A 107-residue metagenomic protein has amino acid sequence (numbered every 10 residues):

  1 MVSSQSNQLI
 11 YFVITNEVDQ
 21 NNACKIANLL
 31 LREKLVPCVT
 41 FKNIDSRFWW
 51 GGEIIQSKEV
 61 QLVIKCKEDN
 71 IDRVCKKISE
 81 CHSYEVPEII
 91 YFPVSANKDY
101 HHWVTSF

Functional and structural regions predicted by a protein language model:
M1-F107: Positively charged, small/polar-rich N-terminal and surface patches that mediate targeting and assembly and bind
